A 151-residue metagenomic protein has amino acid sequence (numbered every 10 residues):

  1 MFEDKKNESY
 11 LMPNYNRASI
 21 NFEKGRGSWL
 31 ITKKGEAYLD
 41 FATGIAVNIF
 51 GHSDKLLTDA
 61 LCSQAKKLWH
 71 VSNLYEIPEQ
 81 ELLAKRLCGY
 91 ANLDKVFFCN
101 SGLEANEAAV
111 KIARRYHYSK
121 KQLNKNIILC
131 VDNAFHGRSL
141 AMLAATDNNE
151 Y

Functional and structural regions predicted by a protein language model:
M1-R26, T43, L74: Active-site-adjacent loop/helix segments that line or gate small-molecule/cofactor pockets in enzymes
Y10, N14, Q64, L68 (+2 more regions): Change "in soluble alpha/beta enzymes" to "in soluble alpha/beta proteins
I31-T32: Hydrophobic alpha-helical segments, especially N-terminal targeting/anchoring helices
Y38, G44-L74, P78, A84-N100: Glycine-rich phosphate-binding segment of PLP-dependent enzymes
A42-T43, A144: Short clusters of small/polar residues that mark proteolytic maturation junctions
R86-Y151: PLP-dependent aspartate aminotransferase-fold enzymes
